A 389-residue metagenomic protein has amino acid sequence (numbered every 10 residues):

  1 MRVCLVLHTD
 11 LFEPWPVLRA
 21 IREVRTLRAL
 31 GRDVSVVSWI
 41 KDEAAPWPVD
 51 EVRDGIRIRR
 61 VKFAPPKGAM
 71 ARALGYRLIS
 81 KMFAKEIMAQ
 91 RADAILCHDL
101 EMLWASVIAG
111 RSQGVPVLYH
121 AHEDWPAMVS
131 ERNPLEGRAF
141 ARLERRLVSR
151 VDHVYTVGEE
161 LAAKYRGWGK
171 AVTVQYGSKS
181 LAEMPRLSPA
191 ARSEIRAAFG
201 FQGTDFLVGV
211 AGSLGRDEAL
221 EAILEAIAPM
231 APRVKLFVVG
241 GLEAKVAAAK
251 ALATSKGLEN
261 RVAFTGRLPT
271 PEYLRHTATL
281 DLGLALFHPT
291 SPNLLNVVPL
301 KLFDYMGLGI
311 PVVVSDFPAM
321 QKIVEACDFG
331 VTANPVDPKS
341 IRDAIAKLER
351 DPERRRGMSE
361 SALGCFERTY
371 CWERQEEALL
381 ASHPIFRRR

Functional and structural regions predicted by a protein language model:
C4, A190, Q202-I227, F237: Conserved donor-binding/catalytic core segment of Leloir-type glycosyltransferases
E23-R25, K81-M88, W104, I108-S112 (+3 more regions): Membrane-proximal helix-turn-helix segments that form the acceptor-binding/catalytic region of lipid-linked
S38, P126, A141-E194, F201 (+2 more regions): Donor nucleotide-sugar binding/catalytic pocket of nucleotide-sugar-dependent glycosyltransferases
A197, S340-D343, K347, R354-T369: A short, well-ordered alpha-helix in the C-terminal region of glycosyltransferases
A211, K235-K250: Glycosyltransferase donor-sugar binding loop
A247-L282: Nucleotide-activated donor-binding/catalytic signature segment of Leloir-type glycosyltransferases, i.e., the conserved
L282-A285, D304-V314: Short hydrophobic beta-strand element within catalytic cores of glycosyltransferases and related nucleotide-activated
A326-C327, V331-P338, K347-E353: Conserved acidic donor-binding segment of nucleotide-sugar-dependent glycosyltransferases
